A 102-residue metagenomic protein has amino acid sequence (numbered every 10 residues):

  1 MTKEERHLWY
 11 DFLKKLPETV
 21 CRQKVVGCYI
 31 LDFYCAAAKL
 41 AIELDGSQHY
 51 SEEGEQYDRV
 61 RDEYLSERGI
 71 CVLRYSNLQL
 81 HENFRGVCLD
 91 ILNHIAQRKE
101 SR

Functional and structural regions predicted by a protein language model:
M1-R102: Nucleic-acid endo/exonuclease domains
